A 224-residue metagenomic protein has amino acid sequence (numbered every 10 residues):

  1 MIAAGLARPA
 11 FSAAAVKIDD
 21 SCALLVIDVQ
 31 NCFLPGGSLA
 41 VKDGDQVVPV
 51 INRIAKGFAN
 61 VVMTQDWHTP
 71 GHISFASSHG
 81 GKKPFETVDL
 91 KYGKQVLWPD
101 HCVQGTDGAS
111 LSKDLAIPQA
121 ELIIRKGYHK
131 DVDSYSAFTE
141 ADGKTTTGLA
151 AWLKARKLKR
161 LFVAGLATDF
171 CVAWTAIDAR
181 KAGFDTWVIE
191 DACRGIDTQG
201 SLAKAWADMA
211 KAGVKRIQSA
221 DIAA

Functional and structural regions predicted by a protein language model:
G5-L6, F11-Y128, A155, K159 (+2 more regions): Active-site acidic carboxylates
T69-I73, V132-D133, C171-V172: Short catalytic/ligand-binding loop motif for oxyanion handling, primarily in non-cytosolic enzymes, centered on
D131-R156, R160: Alpha-helical scaffold elements lining the catalytic groove of polysaccharide deacetylases
L158-W174, V188-R194: Glycine-rich anion-binding loop/nest that anchors nucleotide
D178: Hydrophobic/aromatic ligand-binding patch that stacks against planar heteroaromatic rings of cofactors or nucleotides
